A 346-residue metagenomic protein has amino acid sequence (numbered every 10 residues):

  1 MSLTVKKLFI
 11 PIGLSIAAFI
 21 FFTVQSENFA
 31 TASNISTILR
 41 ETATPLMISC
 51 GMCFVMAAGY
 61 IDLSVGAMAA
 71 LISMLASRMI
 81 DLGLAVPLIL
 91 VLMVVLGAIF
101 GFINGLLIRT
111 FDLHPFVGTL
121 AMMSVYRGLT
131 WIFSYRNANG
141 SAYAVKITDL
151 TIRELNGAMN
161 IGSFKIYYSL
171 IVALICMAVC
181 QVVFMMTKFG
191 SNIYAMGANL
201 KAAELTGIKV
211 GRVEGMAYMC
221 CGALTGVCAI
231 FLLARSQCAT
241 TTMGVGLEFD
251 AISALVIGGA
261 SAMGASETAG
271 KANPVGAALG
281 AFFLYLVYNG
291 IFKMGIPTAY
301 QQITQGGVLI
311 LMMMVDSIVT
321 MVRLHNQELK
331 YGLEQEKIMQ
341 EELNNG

Functional and structural regions predicted by a protein language model:
M1-I16, I20, A198-R212, V287-G346: Cytosolic-side transmembrane-helix boundaries in multi-pass membrane proteins
M1-T4, I61, I99-A144, M186-K188 (+1 more regions): Short loop segments and helix-boundary regions at transmembrane helix junctions of multi-pass inner-membrane proteins
A18-E27, A32-A85, L107-L113, L255-K271 (+1 more regions): Single transmembrane alpha-helix segments in multi-pass membrane proteins
E41-G51, A67-L71, I99-F102, S124 (+6 more regions): Hydrophobic alpha-helical segments embedded in the membrane of multi-pass proteins
A85-M93, I99-N104, I108, M159-A239: Helix-loop-helix "hairpin" substructures at the membrane interface of multi-pass membrane proteins
P115-M186, N192, M216, S236-T241 (+1 more regions): Transmembrane helix-bundle core of multi-pass membrane transporters and related energy-transducing complexes
P115-V117, K165-A173, E214, G246-D250 (+2 more regions): Loop-to-transmembrane alpha-helix initiation sites
T225, R235-I303: Transmembrane alpha-helical segments in multi-pass inner-membrane proteins
